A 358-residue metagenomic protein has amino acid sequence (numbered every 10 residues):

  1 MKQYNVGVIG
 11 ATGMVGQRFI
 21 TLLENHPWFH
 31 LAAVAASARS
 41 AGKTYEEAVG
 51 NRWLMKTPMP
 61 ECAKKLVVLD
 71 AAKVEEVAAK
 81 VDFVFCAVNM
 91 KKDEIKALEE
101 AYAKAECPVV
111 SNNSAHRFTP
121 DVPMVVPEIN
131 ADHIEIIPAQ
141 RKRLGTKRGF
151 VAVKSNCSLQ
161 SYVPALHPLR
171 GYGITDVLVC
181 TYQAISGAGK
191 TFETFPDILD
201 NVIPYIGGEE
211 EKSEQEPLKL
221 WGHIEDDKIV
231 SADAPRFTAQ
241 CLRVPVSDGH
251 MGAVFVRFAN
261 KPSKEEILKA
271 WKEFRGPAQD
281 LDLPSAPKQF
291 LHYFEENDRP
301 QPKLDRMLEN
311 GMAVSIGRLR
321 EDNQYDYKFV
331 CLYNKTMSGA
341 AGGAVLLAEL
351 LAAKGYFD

Functional and structural regions predicted by a protein language model:
M1-P204, P235-R236, L308, V314-S315 (+3 more regions): N-terminal Rossmann-like NAD(P) cofactor-binding subdomain of oxidoreductases, focused on the glycine-rich
S186-D358: Charged docking surfaces used in two-component/phosphorelay signaling
